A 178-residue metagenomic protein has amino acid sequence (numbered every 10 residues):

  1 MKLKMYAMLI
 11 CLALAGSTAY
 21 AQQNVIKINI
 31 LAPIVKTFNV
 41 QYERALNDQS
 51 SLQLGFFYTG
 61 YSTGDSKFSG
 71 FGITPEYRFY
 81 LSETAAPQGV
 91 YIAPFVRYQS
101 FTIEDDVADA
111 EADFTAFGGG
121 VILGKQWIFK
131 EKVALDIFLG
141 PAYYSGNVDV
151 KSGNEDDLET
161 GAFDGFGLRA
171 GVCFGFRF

Functional and structural regions predicted by a protein language model:
M1-K2: N-terminal secretory signal peptides that target proteins for export/translocation
A7-G16: Bacterial N-terminal signal peptides
S17-A21: Sec/Tat signal peptide C-region and signal peptidase I cleavage site
Q22-N24, I34-K36, K67-I73, D113-G119 (+1 more regions): Residues that define the transmembrane beta-barrel architecture of outer-membrane proteins
Q23-V25, E104-V107, G153-L158: Extracytoplasmic loops and strand-loop junctions of Gram-negative outer membrane beta-barrel proteins
N29-L31, E43: Surface-exposed loop and edge beta-strand positions of immunoglobulin-like domains
R44-I137, F176: Gram-negative (and chloroplast) outer-membrane scaffold detector with strong preference for beta-barrel transmembrane
Y77-F79, D164-F178: Outer-membrane beta-barrel "beta-signal"
